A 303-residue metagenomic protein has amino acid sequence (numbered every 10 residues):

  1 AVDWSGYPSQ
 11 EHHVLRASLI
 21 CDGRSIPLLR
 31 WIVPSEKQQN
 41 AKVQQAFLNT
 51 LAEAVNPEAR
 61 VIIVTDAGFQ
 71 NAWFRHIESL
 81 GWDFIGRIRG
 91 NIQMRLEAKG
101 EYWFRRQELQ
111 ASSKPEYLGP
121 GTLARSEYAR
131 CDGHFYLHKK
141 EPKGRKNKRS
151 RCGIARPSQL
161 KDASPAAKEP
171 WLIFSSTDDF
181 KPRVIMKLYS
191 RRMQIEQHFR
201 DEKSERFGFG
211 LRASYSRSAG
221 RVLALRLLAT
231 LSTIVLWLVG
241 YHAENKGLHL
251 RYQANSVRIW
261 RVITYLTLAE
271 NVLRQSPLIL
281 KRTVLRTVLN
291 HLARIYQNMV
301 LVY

Functional and structural regions predicted by a protein language model:
A1-R24: Active-site-proximal, Lys/Arg-enriched surface segment that forms a nucleic-acid-binding/basic interface patch
S9, C21-Y303: Single, function-defining residue in the core of a domain
